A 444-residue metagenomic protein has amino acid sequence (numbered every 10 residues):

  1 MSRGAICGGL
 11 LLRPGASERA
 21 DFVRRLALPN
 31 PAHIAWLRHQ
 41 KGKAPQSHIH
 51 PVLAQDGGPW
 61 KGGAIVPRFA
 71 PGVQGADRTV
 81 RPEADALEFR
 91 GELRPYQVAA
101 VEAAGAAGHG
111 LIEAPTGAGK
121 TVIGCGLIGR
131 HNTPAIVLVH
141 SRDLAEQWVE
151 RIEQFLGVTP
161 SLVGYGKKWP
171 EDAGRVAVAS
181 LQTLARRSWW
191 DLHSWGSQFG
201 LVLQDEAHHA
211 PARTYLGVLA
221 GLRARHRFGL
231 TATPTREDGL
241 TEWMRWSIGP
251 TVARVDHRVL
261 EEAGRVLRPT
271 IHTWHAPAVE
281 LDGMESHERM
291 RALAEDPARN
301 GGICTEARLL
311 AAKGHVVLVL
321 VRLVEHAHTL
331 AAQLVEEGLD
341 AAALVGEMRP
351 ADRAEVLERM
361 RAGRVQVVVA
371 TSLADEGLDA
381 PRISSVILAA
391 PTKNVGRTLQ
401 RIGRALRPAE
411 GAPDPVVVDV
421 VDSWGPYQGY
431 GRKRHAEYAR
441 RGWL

Functional and structural regions predicted by a protein language model:
K43-A44, D77-E113: Conserved pre-motif I regulatory segment
A107-H131, I136, V369: Walker A/P-loop
V122-Q154, R322-E325: Conserved Walker A/P-loop ATP-binding site and its immediately adjacent core in helicase/helicase-like ATPase domains
E146, S161-D172, R186-W189, L318 (+2 more regions): Conserved helicase ATPase core of P-loop NTP-dependent helicases/translocases
Y165-L201, A212-G217: Conserved helix/coil segment N-terminal to the catalytic DExD/H
G200, H208-T270, Y438: Post-DEXD/H (motif II) to motif III coupling segment of the RecA-like Helicase ATP-binding lobe
L281-R322, H328-Q333: Conserved interdomain hinge at the start of the Helicase C-terminal
G346-R441: Conserved RecA-like P-loop NTPase helicase motor core
